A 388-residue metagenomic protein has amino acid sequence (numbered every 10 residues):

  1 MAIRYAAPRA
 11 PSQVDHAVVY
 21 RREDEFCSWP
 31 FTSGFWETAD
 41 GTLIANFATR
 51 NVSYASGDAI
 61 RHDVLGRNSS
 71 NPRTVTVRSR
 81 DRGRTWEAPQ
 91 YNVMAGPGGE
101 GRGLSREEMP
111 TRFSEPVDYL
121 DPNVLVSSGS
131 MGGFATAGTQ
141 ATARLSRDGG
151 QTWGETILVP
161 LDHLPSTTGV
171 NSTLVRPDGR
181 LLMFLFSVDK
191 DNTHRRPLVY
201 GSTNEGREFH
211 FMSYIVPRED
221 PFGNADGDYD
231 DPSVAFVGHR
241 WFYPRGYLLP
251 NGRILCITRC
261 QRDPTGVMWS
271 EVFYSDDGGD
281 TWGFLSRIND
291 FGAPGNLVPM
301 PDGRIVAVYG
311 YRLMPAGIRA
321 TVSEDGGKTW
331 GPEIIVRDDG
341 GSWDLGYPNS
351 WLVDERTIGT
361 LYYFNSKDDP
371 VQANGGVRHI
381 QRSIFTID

Functional and structural regions predicted by a protein language model:
M1-D388: Asp-box/BNR beta-propeller blade signature and adjacent active/binding-site loops in extracellular glycan-interacting
